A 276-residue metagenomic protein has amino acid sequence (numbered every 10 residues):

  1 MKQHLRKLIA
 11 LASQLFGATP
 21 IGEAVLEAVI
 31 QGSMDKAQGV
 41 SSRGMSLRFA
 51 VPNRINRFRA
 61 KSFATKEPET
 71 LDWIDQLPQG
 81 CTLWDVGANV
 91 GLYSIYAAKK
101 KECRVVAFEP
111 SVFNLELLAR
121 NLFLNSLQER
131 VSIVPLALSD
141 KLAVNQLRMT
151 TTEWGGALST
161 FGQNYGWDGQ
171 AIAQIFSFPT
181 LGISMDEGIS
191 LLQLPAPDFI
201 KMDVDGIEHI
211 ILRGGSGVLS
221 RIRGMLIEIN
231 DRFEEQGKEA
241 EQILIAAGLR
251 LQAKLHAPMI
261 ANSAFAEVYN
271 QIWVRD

Functional and structural regions predicted by a protein language model:
M1-R130, Q170-Q174, L192, A240 (+1 more regions): S-adenosyl-L-methionine
S62-W84, V144-Q146, G162-R221, R232-K238 (+1 more regions): Short internal loop-to-helix segment that lines adenine-nucleotide cofactor pockets
A88-V90, V112, L138-D140, V204-E208 (+1 more regions): Short, glycine/acidic-enriched loop or turn micro-motifs at the edges of active sites
A97, L118, V131, L147 (+1 more regions): Hydrophobic packing residues within well-ordered alpha-helices of enzyme cores
F108, S132-V134, K201-D205: Active-site-adjacent beta-strand anchor residues
A119-S184: S-adenosyl-L-methionine
E228: A cross-family glycoside hydrolase active-site/sugar-binding cleft signature
